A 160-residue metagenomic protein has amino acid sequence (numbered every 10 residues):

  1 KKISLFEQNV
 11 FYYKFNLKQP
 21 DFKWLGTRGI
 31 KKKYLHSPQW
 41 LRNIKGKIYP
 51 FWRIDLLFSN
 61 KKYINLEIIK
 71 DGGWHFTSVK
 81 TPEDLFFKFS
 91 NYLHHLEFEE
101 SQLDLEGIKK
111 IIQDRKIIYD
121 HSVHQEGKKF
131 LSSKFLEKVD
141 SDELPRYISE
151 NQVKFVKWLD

Functional and structural regions predicted by a protein language model:
K1-D160: Catalytic-site signature of metal-activated, phosphate-bearing donor transferases, centered on the GT-A/GT-A-like
